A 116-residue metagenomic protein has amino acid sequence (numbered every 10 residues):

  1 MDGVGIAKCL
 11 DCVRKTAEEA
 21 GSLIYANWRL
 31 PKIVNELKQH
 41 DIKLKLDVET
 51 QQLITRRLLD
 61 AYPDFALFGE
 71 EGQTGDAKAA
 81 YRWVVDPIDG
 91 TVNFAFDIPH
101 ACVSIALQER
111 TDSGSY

Functional and structural regions predicted by a protein language model:
M1-I88: N-terminal subdomain of lithium-sensitive/metallo-dependent phosphomonoesterases centered on the IMPase/IPPase/PAP
A77-Y116: DPxDG-like acidic metal-binding loop motif
